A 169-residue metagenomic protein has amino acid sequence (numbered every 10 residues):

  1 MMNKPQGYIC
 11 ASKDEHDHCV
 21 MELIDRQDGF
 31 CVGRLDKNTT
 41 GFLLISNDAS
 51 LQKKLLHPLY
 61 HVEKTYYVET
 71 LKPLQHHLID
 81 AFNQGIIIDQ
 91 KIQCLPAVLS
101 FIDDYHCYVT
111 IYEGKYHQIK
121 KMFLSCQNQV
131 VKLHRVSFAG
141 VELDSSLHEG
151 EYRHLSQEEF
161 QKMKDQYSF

Functional and structural regions predicted by a protein language model:
M1-F169: RNA pseudouridine synthases
